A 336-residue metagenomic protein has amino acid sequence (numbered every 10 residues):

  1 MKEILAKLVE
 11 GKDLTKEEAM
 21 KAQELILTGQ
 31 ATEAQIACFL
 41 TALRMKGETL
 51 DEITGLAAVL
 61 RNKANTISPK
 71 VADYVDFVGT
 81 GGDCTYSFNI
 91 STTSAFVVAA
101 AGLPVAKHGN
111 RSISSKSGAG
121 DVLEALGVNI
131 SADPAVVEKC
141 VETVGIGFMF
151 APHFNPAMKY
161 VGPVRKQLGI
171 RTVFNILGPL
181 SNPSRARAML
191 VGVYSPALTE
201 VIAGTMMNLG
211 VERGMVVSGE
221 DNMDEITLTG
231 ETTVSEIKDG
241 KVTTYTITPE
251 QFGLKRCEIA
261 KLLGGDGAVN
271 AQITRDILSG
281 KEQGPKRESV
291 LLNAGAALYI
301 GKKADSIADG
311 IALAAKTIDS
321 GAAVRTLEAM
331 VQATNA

Functional and structural regions predicted by a protein language model:
M1-S87, A101, V105, R256-L262 (+4 more regions): Acidic, glycine/proline-rich low-complexity segments that act as flexible tails and inter-domain linkers
K7, N62-N65, S87, G102 (+2 more regions): Glycine-rich anion-binding loops and their surrounding alpha/beta cores
D13, D83-C84, R111, G120 (+2 more regions): Gly/Ser/Thr-rich beta-alpha loop segments that engage phosphate groups in nucleotides
E33, T85-T92, I113, G284-S289: Short, conserved micro-motifs enriched in small and acidic residues
C38, T93-V97, S289, N293-A296: Short amphipathic alpha-helical face segments that pack within enzyme cores and frequently flank/anchor catalytic
L40, F88-V144: A glycine-rich phosphate/pyrophosphate-binding beta-strand-loop-alpha-helix module
G79-C84, G109-S115, F154, E220-D221: Acidic, glycine-rich active-site loops and adjacent beta-strand->loop/helix elements that engage anionic groups
